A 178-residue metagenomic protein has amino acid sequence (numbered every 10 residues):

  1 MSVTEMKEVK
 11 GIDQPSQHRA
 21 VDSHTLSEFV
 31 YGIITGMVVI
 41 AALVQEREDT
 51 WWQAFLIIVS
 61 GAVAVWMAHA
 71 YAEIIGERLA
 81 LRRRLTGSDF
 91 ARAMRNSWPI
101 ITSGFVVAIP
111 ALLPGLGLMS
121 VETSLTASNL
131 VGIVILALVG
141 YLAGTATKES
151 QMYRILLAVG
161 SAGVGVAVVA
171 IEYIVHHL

Functional and structural regions predicted by a protein language model:
M1-S23: Short, Lys/Arg-rich, polar N-terminal cytosolic tail immediately upstream of the first transmembrane signal-anchor
D22-R47, A162-G163: The first (N-terminal) embedded transmembrane alpha-helix
L56-M67, E122-V134: Structural signature of hydrophobic alpha-helical transmembrane segments
W66-L81: Membrane-water interface of transmembrane alpha-helices
R83-P99: Juxtamembrane helix-capping/reentrant segments at transmembrane boundaries
N96-L125, N129-I133: Alpha-helical transmembrane segments of helical membrane proteins, especially in multi-pass transport, channel
Y141-G163: Interfacial loop-to-transmembrane junctions
A167-L178: Juxtamembrane boundary at the C-terminal end of a transmembrane helix
